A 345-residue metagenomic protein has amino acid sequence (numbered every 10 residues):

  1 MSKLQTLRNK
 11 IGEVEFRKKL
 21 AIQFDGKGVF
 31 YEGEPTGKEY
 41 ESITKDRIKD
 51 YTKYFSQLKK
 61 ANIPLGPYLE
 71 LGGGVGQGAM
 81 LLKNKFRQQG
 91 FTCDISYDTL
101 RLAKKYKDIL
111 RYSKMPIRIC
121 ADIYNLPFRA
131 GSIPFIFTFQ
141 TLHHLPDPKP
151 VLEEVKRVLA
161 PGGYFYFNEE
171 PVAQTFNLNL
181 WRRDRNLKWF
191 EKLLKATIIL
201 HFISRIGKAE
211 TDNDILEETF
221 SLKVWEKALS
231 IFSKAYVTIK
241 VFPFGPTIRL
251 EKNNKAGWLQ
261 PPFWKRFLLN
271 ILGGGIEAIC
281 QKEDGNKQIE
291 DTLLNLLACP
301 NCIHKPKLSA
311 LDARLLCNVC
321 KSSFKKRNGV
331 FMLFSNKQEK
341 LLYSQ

Functional and structural regions predicted by a protein language model:
M1-I63, L81, F334-Q345: Conserved class I S-adenosyl-L-methionine
L69, V75-N125: Class I SAM-dependent methyltransferase SAM/SAH-binding core
F137: A conserved beta-strand element that flanks and buttresses the S-adenosyl-L-methionine
Q140-T141: Short catalytic micro-motifs in class I SAM-dependent methyltransferases
K149-P161: A short glycine-rich, Lys/Arg-flanked "PGG" loop and its adjoining helix->strand segment in the class I
Y164-I199: Conserved class I S-adenosyl-L-methionine
K208-V224: Acceptor-substrate binding/catalytic loop of class I
K223-L311: A C-terminal cap/extension of S-adenosyl-L-methionine-dependent methyltransferases that defines the acceptor-substrate
